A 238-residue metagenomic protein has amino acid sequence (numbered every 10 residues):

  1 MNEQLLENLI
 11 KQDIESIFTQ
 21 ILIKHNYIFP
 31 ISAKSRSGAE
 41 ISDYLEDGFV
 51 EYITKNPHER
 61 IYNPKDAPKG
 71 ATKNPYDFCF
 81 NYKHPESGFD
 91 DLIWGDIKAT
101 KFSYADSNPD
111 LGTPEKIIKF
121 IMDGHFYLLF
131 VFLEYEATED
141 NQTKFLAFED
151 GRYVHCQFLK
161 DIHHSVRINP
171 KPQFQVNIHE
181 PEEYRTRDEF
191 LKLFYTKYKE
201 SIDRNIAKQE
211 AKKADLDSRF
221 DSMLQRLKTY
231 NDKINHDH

Functional and structural regions predicted by a protein language model:
M1-N74, F80-I93, A99-H238: Nucleic-acid endonuclease domains
